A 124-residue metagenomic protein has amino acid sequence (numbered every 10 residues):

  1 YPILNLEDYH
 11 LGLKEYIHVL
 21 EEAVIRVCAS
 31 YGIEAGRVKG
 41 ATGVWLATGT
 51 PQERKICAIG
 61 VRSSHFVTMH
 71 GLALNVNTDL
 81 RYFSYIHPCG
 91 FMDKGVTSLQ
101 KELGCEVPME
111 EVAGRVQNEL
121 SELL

Functional and structural regions predicted by a protein language model:
Y1-L124: Catalytic beta-strand/loop module used to bind and position nucleotide/cofactor moieties in cofactor-attachment
